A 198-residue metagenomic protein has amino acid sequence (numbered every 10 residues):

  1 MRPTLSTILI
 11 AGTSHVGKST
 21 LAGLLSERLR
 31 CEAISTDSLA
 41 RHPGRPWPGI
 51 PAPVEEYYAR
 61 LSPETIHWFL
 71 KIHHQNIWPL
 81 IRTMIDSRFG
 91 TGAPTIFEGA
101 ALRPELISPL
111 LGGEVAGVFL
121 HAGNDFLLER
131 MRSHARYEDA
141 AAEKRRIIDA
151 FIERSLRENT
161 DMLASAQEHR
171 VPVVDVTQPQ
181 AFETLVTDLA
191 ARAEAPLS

Functional and structural regions predicted by a protein language model:
M1-L5: Phosphate-binding P-loop
I10: Hydrophobic anchor at the beta1->P-loop junction of P-loop NTPases
T13: P-loop (Walker A) phosphate-binding loop of NTP-binding proteins
V16: ATP-binding Walker
S19: Walker A/P-loop
E32, R45-P94: Conserved nucleotide-sensing/catalytic segment adjacent to the nucleotide-binding pocket in NTP-handling enzymes
F89-A142: ATP-dependent NMP and nucleoside kinases share a basic, alpha-helical "lid"
T160-S198: NTP-dependent small-molecule kinase module
